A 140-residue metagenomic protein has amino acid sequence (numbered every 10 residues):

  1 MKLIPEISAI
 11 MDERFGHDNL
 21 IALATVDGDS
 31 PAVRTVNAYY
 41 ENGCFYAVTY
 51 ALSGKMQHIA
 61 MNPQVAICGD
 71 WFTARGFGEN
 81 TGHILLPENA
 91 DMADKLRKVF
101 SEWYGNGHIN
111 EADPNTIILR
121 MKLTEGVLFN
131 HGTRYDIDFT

Functional and structural regions predicted by a protein language model:
M1-H17, T140: Extreme N-terminal tail/first-helix region
K2, T73-T140: Charged, gly/pro-rich active-site loop segments
I7-A9, A32-T35, L52, N106: A generic local structural motif
A9-F15, S53-H58, I117: Short linear motifs in intrinsically disordered
G16, A60, I67-G69, E111-P114 (+1 more regions): A generic structural signal for short, non-catalytic loop/turn and secondary-structure boundary residues
G16-A22, V99-W103: Short Pro/Gly-enriched beta-strand edge/turn motifs at strand-loop
D18-A51, Q57-I59, V65-G69, F77: Short beta-strand segments
E41-N42, G54-Q57, H83-L85, I137-D138: A short local loop/turn or secondary-structure capping micro-motif enriched for an aromatic residue
